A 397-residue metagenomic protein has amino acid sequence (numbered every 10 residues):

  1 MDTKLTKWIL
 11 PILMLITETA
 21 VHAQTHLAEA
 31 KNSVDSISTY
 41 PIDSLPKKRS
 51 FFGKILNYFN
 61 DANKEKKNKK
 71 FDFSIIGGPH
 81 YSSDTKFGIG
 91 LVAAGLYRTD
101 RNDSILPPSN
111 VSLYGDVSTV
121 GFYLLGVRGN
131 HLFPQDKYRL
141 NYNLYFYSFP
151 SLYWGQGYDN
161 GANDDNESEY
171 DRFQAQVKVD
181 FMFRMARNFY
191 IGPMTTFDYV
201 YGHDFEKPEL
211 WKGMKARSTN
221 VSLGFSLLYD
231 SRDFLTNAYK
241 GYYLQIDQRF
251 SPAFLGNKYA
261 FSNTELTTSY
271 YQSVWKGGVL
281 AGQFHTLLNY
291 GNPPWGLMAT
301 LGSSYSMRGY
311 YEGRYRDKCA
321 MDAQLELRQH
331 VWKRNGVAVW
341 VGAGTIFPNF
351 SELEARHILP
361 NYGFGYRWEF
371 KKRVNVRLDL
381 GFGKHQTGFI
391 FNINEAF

Functional and structural regions predicted by a protein language model:
M1-K31, S36: Bacterial Sec-dependent N-terminal signal peptides
H26-N143, M214-Y239, D317, Q329-G336 (+3 more regions): Outer-membrane beta-barrel initiation region
L27-I55, F59-A62, F71, H80 (+3 more regions): Transmembrane beta-strand segments of outer-membrane beta-barrel domains in Gram-negative and organellar OMPs
E65-S74, H80-K215, N375, G381-F397: Gram-negative/organellar outer-membrane beta-barrel architecture
F73-I75, I89-L91, Y123-V127, F173-V179 (+8 more regions): Hydrophobic, lipid-facing positions within transmembrane beta-strands of outer-membrane proteins
F73-I75, S109-L113, Y138-L144, Y190-P193 (+8 more regions): Transmembrane beta-strands of outer-membrane beta-barrel proteins
G224, L228, D233-H330: C-terminal outer-membrane beta-barrel translocator/porin domains of Gram-negative envelope proteins and their
N289-R377: Outer membrane beta-barrel transmembrane domains
